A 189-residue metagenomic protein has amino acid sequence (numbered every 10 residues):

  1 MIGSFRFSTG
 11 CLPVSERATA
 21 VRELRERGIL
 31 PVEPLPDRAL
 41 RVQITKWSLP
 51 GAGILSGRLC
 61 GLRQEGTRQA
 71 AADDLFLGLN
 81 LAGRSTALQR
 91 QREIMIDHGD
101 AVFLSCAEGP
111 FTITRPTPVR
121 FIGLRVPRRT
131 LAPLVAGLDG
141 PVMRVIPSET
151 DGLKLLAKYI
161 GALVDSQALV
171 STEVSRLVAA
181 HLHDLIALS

Functional and structural regions predicted by a protein language model:
M1-L40, R84-S189: Alpha-helical bundle regulatory/interaction domains
A18, P36-L40, W47-P50, A70-A72: Generic structural signal for well-ordered secondary structure
V21-E23, R41-L62: A short glycine-rich, His/Asp/Glu-containing loop-to-beta-strand
K46, R68-Q69, D74-L79, I94 (+2 more regions): His/acidic/aromatic-lined binding-pocket segments of jelly-roll/cupin-type domains and related regulatory beta-sandwich
P50-A52, L59-E65, A71-A87: Glycine- and acidic-residue-biased ligand/ion/polar-headgroup-sensing regions
G57, N80, P127-R129: Generic beta-structure capping elements
